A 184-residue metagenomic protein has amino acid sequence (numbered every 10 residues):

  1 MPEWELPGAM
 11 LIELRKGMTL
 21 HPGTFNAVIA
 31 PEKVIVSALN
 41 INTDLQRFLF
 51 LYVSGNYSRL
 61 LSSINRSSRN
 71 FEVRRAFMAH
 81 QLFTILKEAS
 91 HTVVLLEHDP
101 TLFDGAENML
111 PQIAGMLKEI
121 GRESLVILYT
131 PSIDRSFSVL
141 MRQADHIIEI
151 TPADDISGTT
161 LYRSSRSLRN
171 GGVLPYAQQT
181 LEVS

Functional and structural regions predicted by a protein language model:
M1-S184: N-terminal regions of ATP-driven nucleic-acid and macromolecular assemblies, encompassing P-loop NTP-binding domains
